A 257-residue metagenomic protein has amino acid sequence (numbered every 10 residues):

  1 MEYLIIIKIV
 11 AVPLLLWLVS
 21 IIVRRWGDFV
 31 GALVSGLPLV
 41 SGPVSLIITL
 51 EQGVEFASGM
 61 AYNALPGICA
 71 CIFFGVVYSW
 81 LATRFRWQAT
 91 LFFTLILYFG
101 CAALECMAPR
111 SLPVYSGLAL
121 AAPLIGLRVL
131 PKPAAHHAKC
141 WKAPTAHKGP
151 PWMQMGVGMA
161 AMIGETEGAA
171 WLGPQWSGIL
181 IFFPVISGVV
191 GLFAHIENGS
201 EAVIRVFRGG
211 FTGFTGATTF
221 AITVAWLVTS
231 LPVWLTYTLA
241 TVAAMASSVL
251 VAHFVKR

Functional and structural regions predicted by a protein language model:
E2-V12, V34-S35, G53-A70, L112-A122 (+2 more regions): Structural signature of hydrophobic alpha-helical transmembrane segments
I6, P133-W176: Selected transmembrane alpha-helices and immediately adjacent juxtamembrane segments of polytopic inner-membrane
L15-G27, I72-F85, V129-W141, G191-E201 (+1 more regions): C-terminal ends of transmembrane helices
F29-P38, F85-I96, P113-L120, K142-G156 (+1 more regions): Cytoplasmic-side transmembrane-helix entry/capping segments in multi-pass membrane proteins
S35-E51, T218: A generic, lipid-embedded transmembrane alpha helix
I48-T49, A102-P113, M159-A170, A217-V233: Hydrophobic alpha-helical transmembrane segments in multi-pass integral membrane proteins
E51-P66, I72-G117: Membrane-interface helix-loop-helix junctions at boundaries between adjacent transmembrane segments
A160-S200, I204: Transmembrane helical segments that form the transport core of multi-pass membrane transport proteins
